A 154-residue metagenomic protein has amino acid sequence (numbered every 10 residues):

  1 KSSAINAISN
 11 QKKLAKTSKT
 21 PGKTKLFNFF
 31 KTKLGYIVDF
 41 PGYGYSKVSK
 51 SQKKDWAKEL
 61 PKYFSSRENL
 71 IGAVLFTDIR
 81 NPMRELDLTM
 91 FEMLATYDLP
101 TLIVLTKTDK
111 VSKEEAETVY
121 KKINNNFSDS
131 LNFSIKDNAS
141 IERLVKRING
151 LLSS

Functional and structural regions predicted by a protein language model:
K1-S51, S153: Conserved G1/Walker A P-loop phosphate-binding module
K23, G35, G42-Y45, R80-P82 (+2 more regions): Conserved nucleotide-binding/hydrolysis micro-motifs of P-loop NTPases
S46-S51, P82-L88, S112-E117: Conserved ATPase-coupling elements of RecA-like P-loop NTPase cores
Q52-R80, E92-L102: Inter-motif core of Ras-like GTPase G domains
L88, A95-Y97, N124: Anion (oxyanion) recognition and catalysis
D109-S154: Canonical P-loop GTPase G-domain recognition
